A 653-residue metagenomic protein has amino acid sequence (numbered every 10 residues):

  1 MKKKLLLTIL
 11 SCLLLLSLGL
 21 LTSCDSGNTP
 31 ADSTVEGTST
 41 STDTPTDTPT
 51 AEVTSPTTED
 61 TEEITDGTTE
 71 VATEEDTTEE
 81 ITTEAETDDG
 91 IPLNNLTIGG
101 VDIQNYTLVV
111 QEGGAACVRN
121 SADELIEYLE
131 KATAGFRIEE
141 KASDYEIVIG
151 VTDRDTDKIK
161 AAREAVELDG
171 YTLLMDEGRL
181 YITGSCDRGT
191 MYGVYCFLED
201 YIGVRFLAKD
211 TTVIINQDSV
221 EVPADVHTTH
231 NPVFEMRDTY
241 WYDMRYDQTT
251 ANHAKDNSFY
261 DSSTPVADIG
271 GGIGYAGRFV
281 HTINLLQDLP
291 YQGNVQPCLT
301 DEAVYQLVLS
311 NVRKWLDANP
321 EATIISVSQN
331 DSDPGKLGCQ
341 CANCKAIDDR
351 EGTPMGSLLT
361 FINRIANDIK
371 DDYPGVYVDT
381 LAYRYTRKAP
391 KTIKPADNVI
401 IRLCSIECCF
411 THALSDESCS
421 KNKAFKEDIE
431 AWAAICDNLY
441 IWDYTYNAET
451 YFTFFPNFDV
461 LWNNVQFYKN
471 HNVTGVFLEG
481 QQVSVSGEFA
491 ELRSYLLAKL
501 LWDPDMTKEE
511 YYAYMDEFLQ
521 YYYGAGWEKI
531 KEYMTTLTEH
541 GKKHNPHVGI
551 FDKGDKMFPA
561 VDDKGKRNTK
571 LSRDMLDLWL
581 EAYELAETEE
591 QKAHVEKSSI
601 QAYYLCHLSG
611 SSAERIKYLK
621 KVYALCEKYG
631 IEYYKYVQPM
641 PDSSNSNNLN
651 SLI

Functional and structural regions predicted by a protein language model:
L20-S23: C-terminal motif of bacterial Sec signal peptides marking the signal peptidase cleavage site
D25-G27, D66-E75, E79-T172, A208 (+1 more regions): Acidic, contiguous N-terminal accessory segments
D25-P49, V53: Short, low-complexity, disordered segments immediately C-terminal to signal peptides in bacterial exported proteins
G113, S121-E124, Y128, E164-T360 (+3 more regions): Feature activates predominantly on carbohydrate-active enzymes
L299, A303-Q306, K314, S420-E528: Structured mid-domain segments that build the active-site/substrate or prosthetic-cofactor binding neighborhood
I362-K388, L439-Y446, V476-Q481: Aromatic-lined carbohydrate-recognition surfaces of secreted/lumenal glycan-active proteins
D379-E407, F452-V460, V485-S494: Substrate-binding cleft/loops of secretory-pathway carbohydrate-active enzymes
L500-I653: Catalytic domains of carbohydrate-active enzymes that cleave complex glycans
